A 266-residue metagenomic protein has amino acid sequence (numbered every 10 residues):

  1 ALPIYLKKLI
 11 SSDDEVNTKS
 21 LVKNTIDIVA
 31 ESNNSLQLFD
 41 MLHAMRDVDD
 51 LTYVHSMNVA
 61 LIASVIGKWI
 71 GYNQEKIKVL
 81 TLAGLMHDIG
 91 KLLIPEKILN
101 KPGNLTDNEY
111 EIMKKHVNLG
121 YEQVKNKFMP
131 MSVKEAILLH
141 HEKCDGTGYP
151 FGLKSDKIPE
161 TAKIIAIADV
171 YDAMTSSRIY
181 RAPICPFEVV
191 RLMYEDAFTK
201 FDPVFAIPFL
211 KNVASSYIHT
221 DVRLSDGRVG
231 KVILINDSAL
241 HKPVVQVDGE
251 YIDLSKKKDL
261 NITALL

Functional and structural regions predicted by a protein language model:
P3-L266: Histidine- and acidic-residue-rich, metal-dependent catalytic cores
